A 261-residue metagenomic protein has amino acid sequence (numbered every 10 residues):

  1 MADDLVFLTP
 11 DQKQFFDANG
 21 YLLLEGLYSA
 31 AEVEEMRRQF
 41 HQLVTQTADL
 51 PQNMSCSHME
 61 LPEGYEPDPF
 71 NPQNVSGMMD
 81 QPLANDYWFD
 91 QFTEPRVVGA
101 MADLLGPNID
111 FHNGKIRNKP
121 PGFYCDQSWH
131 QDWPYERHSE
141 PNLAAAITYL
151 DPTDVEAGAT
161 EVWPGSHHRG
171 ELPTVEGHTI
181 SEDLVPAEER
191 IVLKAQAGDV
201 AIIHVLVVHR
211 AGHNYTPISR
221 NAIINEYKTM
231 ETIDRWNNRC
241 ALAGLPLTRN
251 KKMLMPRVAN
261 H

Functional and structural regions predicted by a protein language model:
M1-A18, E25-W129, Y135, R249-R257: Non-heme Fe(II)-dependent double-stranded beta-helix
A2, Q46, L50-S55, G64-P67 (+3 more regions): Non-heme Fe(II)/2-oxoglutarate
Q14, T153-R210, T232, G244-M253: Double-stranded beta-helix
L104, R137-V155, K194, I202 (+1 more regions): Short, conserved beta-strand element in jelly-roll/cupin
K115, Q131, T148-P152, P164: Short, structured patches in soluble enzyme cores that scaffold and shape functional sites
D126-P134, V162, V208-G212, T229: Histidine-centered catalytic micro-motifs
Q127-W133, T148, D183-P186: Active-site glycine-rich loop that binds ribose-phosphate moieties when present
D132-L143, E188-E189, A195, I218-S219: A short beta-loop-beta micro-motif enriched in histidine and acidic residues
